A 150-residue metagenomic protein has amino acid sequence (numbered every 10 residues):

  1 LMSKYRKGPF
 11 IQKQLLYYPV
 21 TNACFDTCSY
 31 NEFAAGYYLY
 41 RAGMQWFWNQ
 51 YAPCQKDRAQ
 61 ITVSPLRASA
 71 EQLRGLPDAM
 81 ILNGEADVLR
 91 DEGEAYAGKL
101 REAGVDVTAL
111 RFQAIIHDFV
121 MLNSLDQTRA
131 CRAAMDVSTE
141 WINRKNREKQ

Functional and structural regions predicted by a protein language model:
L1-Q150: Alpha/beta-hydrolase superfamily serine-hydrolase fold, recognizing
